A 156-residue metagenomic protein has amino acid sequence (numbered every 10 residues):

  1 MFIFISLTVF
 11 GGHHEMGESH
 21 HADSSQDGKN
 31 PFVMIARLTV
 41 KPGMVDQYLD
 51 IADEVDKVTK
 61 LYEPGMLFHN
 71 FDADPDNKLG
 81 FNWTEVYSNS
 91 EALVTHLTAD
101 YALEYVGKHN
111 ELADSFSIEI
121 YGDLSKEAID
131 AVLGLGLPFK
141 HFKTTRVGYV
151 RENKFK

Functional and structural regions predicted by a protein language model:
M1-T8: Bacterial N-terminal signal peptides
F10-S19: Cleaved targeting-peptide boundary
E18-D27, N70-A73: Short beta-strand/turn micro-motifs at beta-sheet edges
P31-L38: Active-site-flanking beta-strand signature of metal-NTP-handling nucleotidyl enzymes and homologous cyclase-like
L38-G43, Y87-S90: Structural beta->alpha junctions
M44-F68, Y101-Y105, K154-F155: Short amphipathic alpha-helical segments
K60-L67, V86-K143: An amphipathic, aromatic/His-enriched active-site/gating alpha helix that lines ligand/cofactor pockets
D72-K78, N110-A113: A short beta-turn/loop motif at secondary-structure boundaries
